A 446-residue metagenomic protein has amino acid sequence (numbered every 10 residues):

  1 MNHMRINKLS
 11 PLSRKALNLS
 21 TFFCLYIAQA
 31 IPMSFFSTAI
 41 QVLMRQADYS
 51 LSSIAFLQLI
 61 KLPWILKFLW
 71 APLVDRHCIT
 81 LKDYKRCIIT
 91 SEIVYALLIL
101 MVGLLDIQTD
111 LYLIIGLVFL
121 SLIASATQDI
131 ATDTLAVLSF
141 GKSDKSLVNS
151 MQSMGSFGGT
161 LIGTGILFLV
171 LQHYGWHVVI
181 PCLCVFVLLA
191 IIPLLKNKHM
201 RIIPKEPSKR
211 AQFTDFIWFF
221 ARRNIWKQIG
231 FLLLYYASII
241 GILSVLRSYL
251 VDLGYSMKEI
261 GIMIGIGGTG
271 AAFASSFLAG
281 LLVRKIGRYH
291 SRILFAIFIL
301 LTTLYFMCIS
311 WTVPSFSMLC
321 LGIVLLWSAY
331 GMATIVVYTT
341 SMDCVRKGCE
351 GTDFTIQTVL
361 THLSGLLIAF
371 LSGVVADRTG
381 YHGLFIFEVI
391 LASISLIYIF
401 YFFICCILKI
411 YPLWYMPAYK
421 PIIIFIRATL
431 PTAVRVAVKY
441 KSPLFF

Functional and structural regions predicted by a protein language model:
R5-S13, R201-I229: Juxtamembrane intracellular "pre-TM" segments in multi-pass secondary transporters
S13-K61, K227, F231, I239-L250: Helix-loop boundary and gating motifs at the non-cytosolic
F68-K82, S275-R288, A376: Helix-to-loop junctions at the C-terminal end of transmembrane segments in multipass secondary transporters
Q128-F140, M332-V345: Intracellular juxtamembrane helix-capping segments at the cytosolic ends of symmetry-related transmembrane helices
N149-T164, L360-I368: Glycine-rich segments within core transmembrane alpha-helices of 12-TM secondary carriers
V179-L194, F385-Y401: Symmetry-related core transmembrane helices of the 12-TM Major Facilitator Superfamily/SLC fold
R292-T334: C-terminal transmembrane helical hairpin of 12-TM major facilitator-type secondary transporters
G351-A376: A late C-terminal transmembrane helix in Major Facilitator Superfamily
